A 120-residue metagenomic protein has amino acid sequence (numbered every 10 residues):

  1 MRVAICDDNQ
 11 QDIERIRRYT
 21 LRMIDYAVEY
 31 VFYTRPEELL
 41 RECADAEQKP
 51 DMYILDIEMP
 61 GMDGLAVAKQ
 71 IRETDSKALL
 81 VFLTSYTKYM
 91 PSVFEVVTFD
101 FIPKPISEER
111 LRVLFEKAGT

Functional and structural regions predicted by a protein language model:
D7, I54-I57: Active-site residues of response regulator receiver
Q10-Y33: Two-component/phosphorelay signaling modules centered on CheY-like receiver
F32-M52: Acidic, metal-coordinating helix/loop segments flanking the phosphotransfer/catalytic sites of two-component signaling
R35, D63-A66: Acidic catalytic/metal-coordinating carboxylates
P60: The feature encodes the CheY-like receiver
L65-K77: Short amphipathic alpha-helix used as the core "switch/output" element in two-component signaling
K104: A Lys-centered signature of the CheY-like receiver
